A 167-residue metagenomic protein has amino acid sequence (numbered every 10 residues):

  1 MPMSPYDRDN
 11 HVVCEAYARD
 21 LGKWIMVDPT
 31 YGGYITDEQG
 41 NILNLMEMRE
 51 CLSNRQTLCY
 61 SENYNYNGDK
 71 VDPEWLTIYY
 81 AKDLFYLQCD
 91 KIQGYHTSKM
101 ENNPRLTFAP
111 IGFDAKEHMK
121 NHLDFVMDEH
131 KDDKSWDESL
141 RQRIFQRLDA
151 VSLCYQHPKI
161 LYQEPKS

Functional and structural regions predicted by a protein language model:
S4-N10, Y17, L21-K166: His-Asp-centered catalytic microenvironments across diverse enzyme cores, prominently the transglutaminase-like
